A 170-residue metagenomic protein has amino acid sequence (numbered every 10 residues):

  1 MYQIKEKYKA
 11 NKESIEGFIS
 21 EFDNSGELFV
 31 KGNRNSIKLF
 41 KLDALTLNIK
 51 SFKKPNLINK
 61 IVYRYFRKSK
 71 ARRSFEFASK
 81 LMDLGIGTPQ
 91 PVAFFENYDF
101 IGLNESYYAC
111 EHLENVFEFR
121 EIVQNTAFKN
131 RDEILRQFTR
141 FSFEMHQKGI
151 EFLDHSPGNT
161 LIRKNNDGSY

Functional and structural regions predicted by a protein language model:
M1-E13, P89: Broad phosphate/nucleotide-binding scaffolds in NTP-utilizing and phosphate-metabolizing enzymes
A10, E114, T126-K129: Short coil/turn linker and secondary-structure boundary residues
I15-F117, F143, Q147: Conserved ATP-binding subdomain of kinase catalytic cores across diverse folds
A71, K80-G87, R120-G158: Conserved kinase catalytic-core helix
G158-Y170: Catalytic activation segment of kinase domains across protein kinase-like and atypical kinase folds
